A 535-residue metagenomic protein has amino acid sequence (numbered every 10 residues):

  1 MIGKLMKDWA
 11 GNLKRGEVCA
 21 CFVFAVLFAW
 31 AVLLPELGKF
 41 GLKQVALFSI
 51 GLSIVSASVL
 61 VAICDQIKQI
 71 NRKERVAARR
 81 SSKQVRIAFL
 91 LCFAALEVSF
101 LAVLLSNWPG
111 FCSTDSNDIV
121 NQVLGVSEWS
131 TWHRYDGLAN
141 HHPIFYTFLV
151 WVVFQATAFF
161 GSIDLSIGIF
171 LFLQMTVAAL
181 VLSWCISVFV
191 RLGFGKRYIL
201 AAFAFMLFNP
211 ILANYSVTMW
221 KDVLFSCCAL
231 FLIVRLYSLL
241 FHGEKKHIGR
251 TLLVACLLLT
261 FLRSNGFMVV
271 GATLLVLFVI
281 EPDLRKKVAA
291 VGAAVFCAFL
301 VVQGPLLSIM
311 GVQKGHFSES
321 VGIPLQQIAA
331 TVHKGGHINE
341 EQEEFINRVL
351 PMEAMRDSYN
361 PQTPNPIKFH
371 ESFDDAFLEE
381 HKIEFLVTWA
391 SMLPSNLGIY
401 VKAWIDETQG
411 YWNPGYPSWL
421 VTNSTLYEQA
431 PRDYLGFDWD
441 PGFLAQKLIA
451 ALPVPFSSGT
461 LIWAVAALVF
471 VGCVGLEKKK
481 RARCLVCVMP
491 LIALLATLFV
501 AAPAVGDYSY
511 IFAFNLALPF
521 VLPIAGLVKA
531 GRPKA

Functional and structural regions predicted by a protein language model:
M1-F28, E36-L101, K529-A535: Start-transfer (signal-anchor) and selected internal transmembrane alpha helices of multi-pass inner/ER membrane
I54, S58, I169-G193: Transmembrane-helix motifs of polytopic, lipid-linked glycan transferases
L105-S113, L124-A178, T218: Membrane-proximal lumenal/periplasmic loop motifs of glycosylation machinery
T114, N214-L224, L262: Short acidic/glycine- and proline-prone juxtamembrane loop motifs at membrane-interface regions of multi-pass membrane
L124, S187, L224-H242, C256 (+2 more regions): Specific aromatic-rich, kink-prone transmembrane helix
L165-I169, W404-V488: Membrane-interface anchor segments at the N-terminal boundary of transmembrane helices in multi-pass membrane enzymes
G249-R263, L274-L275, A294-F299: Membrane-interface alpha helices of multi-pass inner-membrane proteins
G311-L435: Membrane-proximal stem/loop segments at transmembrane-domain junctions that anchor or position
